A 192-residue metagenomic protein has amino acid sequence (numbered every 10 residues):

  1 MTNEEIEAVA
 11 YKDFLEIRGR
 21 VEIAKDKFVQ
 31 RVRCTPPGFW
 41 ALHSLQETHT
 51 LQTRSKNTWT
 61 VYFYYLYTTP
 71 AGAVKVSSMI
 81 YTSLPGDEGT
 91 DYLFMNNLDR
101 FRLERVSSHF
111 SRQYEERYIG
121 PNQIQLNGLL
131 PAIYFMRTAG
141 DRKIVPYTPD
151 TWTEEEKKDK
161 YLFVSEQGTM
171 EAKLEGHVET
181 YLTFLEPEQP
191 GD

Functional and structural regions predicted by a protein language model:
M1-D192: Ribonuclease/tRNase effector modules and their secretory precursors
